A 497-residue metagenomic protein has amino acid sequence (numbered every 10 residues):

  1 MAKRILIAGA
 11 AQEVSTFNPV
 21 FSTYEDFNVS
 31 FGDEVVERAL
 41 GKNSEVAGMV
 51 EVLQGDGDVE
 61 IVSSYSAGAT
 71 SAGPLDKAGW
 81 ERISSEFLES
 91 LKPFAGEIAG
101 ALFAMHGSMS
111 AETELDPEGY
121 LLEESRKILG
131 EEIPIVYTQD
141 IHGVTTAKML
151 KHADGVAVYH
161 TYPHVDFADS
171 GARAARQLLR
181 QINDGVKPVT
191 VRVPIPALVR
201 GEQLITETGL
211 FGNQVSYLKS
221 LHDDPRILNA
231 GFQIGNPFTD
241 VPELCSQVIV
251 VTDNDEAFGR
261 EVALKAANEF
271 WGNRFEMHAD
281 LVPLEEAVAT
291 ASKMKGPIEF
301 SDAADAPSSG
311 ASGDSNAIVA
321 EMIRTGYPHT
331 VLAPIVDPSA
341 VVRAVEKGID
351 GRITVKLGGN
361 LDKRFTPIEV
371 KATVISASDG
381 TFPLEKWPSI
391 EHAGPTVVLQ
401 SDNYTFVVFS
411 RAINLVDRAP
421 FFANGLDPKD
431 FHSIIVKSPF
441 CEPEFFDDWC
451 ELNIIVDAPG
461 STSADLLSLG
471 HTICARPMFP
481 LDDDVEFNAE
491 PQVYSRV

Functional and structural regions predicted by a protein language model:
M1-A2, Q54-D58, S63, E89-A101 (+2 more regions): Glycine-rich phosphate/diphosphate-binding loops that line cofactor/substrate pockets in enzymes
A2-G55: N-terminal amphipathic/basic leader segments beginning at the initiator methionine
L6, A11-E13, F27-N28, K77-S84 (+4 more regions): Active-site histidine-anchored catalytic micro-motif
F17-F21, G73-D76, T113-L115, T146-K151 (+7 more regions): Short acidic, glycine/serine/threonine-rich loops at helix termini
E60-V62, S71, M109, V136 (+2 more regions): Cap/lid and interdomain-hinge subdomains that line or gate substrate/regulatory clefts in soluble alpha/beta enzymes
S63, S85, W271, F382-V497: Extended hydrophobic packing segments that form well-structured cores
Y65-E86: Charged, often glycine-rich, active-site loop that binds/positions anionic groups
E202-D402, V407, R411: Hard-cation-handling environments
